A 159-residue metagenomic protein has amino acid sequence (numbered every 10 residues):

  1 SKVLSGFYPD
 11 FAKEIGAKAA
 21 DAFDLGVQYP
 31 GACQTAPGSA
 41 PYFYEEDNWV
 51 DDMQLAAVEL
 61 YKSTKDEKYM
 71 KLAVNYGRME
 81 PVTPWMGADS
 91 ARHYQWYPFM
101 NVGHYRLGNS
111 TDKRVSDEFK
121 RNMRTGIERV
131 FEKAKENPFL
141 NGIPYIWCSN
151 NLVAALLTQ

Functional and structural regions predicted by a protein language model:
S1-Q159: Glycan-recognition and catalytic cores of secretory/periplasmic carbohydrate-active enzymes
